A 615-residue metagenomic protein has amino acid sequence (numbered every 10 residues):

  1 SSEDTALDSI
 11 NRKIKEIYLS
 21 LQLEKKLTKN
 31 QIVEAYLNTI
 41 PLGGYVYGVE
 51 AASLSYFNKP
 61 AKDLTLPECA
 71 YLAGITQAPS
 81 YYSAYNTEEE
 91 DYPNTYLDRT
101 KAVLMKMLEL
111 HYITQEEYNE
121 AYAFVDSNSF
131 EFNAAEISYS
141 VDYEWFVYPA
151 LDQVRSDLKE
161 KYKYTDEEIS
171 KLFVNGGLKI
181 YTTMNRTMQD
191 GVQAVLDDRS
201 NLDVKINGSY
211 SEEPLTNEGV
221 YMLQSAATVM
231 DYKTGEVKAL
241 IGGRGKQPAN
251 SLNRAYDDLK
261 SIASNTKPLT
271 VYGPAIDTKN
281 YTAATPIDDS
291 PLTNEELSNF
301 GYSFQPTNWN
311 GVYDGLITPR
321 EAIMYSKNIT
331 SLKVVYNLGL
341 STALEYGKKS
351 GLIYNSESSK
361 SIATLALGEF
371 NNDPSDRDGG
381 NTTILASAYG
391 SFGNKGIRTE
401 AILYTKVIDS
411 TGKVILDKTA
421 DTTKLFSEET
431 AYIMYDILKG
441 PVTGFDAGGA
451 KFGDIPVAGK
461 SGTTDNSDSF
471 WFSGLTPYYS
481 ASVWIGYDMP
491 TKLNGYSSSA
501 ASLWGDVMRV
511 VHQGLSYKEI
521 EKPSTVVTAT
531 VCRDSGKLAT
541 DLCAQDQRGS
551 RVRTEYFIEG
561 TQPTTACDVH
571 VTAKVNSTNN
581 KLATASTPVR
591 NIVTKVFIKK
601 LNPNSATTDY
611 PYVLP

Functional and structural regions predicted by a protein language model:
S1-R186, D190, I353-Y354, A363-G368: Non-catalytic, structured segments within soluble enzyme domains
S1-S2, E136-I137, N280-A343, I362 (+1 more regions): Conserved catalytic neighborhood of penicillin-recognizing serine enzymes
Y47-V49, Q115-E117, T266, I276-S298 (+3 more regions): Short, well-structured active-site flanking segments
D63, Y71-L72, Y181-T182, A226-M230 (+10 more regions): Structural recognition of the beta-strand scaffold that forms the well-ordered cores of secreted hydrolase catalytic
A102, M107, V192, G235 (+6 more regions): Active-site SXXK
I180, L223-Q224, P248-L269, T282-I287 (+1 more regions): Short active-site loop at a secondary-structure junction that contains or immediately precedes the catalytic residue(s)
T182-L215, A227-V229, A239-I241, K246-D258 (+1 more regions): A penicillin-recognizing enzyme superfamily signal
G301-T307, G339-A386: Mid-domain, small-residue-enriched loop/turn segments at the edges of structured enzyme/sensor domains
